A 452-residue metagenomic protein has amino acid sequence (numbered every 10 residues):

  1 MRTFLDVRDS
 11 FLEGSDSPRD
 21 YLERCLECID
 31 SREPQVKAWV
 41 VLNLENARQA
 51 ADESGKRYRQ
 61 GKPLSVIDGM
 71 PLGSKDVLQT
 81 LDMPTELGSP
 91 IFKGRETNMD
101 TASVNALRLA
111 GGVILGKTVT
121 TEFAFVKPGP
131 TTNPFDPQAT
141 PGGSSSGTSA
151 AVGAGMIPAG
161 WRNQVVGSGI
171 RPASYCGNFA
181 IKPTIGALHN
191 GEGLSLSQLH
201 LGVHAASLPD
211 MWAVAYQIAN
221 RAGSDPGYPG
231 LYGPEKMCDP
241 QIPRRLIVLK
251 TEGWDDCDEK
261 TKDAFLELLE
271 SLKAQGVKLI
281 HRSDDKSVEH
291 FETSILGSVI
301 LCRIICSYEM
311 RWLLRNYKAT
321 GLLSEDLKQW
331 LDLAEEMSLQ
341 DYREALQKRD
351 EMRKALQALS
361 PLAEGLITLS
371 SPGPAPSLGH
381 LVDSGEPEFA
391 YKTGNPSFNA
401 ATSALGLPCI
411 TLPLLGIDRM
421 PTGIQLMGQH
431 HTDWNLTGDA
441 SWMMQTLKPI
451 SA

Functional and structural regions predicted by a protein language model:
M1-R48, A274-G276, S451-A452: An N-terminal boundary/leader segment
P18-E23, D52, E259-D284, L314-T320 (+1 more regions): Acyltransferase
C25, G69, K75, L109 (+5 more regions): Glycine-rich, small-residue loops and helix-cap segments that act as flexible hinges at active-site edges
A38, S224-L231, A274-S287: Flexible, glycine/charged-enriched surface loops at secondary-structure junctions
A47, R57-P128: Acidic/His- and Gly-rich active-site-bordering loop/insert found across diverse amide/peptide-bond hydrolases
I67-L87, P240-R245, L301-R353, T411-P421: Short helix-loop capping/hinge segments that flank enzyme active sites or metal/cofactor-binding pockets
M99-I218, S403, P408-G416, M420-G423: Short glycine/serine-rich loop segments
K182-L266, L447-A452: A short helix-breaking turn/cap at a secondary-structure junction
